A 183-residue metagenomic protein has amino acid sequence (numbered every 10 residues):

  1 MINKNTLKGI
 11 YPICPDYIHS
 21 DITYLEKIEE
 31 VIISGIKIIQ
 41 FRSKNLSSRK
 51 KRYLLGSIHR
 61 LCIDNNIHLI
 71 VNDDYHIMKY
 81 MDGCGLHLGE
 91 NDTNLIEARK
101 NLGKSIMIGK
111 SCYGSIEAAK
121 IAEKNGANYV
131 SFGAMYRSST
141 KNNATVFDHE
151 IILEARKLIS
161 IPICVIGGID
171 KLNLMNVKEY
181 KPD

Functional and structural regions predicted by a protein language model:
M1-L95, K100-Y129, E154, S160-I161 (+1 more regions): Conserved N-terminal beta1-alpha1 strand-loop-helix module at the mouth
M78, Y136-N142: A short acidic, helix-capping loop that chelates divalent metal ions and anchors anionic groups
Y136-R137, D148, D170: Generic, ordered loop/turn and secondary-structure boundary motif
N142-F147, L153: Substrate-recognition "cap/lid" segment bordering the active-site pocket of phosphatases
I166: Short hydrophobic "strand-cap" motifs at the C-terminus of beta-strands
